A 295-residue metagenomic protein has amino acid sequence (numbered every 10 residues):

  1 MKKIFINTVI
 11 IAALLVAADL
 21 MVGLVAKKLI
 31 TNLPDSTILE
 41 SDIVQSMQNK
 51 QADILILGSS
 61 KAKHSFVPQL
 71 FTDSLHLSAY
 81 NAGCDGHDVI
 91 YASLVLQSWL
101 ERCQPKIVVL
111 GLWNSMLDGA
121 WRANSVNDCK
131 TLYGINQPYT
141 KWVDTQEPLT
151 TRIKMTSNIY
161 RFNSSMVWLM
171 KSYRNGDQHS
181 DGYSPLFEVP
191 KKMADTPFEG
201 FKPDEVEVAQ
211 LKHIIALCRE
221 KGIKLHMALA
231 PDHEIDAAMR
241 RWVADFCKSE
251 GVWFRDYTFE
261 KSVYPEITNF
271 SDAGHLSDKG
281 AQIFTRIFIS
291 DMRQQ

Functional and structural regions predicted by a protein language model:
K3-L24: Hydrophobic membrane-insertion alpha-helices, especially the h-region of bacterial N-terminal signal peptides
V25-Q45: Alpha-helical transmembrane signal-anchor/signal-peptide segments
D53-I54, I107, H226: Structural motif
L57, K61-D144: Membrane-embedded segments
G83, L229, D256-T258: Residue-level recognition of beta-strand->loop/alpha-helix junctions
G86-I90, P203-E205, P231-M239: Acidic-and-aromatic substrate-binding clefts and catalytic sites of carbohydrate-active enzymes
S125-I223: Secreted/periplasmic serine-hydrolase-like ester/acetyl group-modifying domain
R241-W242, F246-Q295: C-terminal regions of proteins
